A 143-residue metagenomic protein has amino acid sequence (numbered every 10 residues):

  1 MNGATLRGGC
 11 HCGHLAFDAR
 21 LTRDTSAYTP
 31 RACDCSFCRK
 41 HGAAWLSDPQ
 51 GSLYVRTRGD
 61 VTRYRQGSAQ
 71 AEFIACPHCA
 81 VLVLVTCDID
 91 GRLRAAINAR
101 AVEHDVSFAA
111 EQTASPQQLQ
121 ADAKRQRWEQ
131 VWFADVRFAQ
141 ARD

Functional and structural regions predicted by a protein language model:
M1-G9, H14-D143: A short Gly-Trp-Pro
